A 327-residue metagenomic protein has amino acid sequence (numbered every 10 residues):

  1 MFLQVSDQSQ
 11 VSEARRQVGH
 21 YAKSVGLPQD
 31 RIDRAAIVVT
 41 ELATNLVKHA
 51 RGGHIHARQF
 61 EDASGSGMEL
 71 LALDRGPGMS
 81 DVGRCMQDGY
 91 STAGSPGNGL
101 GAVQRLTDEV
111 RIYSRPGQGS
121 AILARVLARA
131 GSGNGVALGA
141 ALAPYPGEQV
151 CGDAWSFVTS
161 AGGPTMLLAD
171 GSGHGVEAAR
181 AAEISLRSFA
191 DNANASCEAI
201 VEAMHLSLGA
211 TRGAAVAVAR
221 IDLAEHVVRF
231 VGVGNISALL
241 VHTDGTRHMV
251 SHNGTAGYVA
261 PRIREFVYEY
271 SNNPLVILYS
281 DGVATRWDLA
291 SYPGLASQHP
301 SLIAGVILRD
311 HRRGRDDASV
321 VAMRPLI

Functional and structural regions predicted by a protein language model:
M1, A43-N134, T159-L167, I221-D222 (+2 more regions): Conserved beta-strand-loop-beta-strand hairpin that lines the nucleotide-binding pocket of ATP/GTP-utilizing enzymes
M1-S9, R16, K23-V25, N98 (+3 more regions): Conserved subregion of the PPM/PP2C metallophosphatase catalytic domain
Q10, P77, S91, G173-H174: Glycine-/small-residue-rich active-site loops that bind phosphorylated ligands and cofactors
S12, R16-T40: Conserved short strand/loop->alpha-helix "switch" segment adjacent to the catalytic nucleotide/phosphoryl-transfer site
K23, L27, T44, K48-G52 (+1 more regions): Short helix-loop boundary/capping segments at the starts of domains
I32, A50-H54, G65, T211-G213 (+1 more regions): Short secondary-structure junction motifs
A35, T40-L42, D74-S80, M86-G94 (+6 more regions): Structured catalytic cores of enzymes that bind and process phosphorylated ligands/cofactors
